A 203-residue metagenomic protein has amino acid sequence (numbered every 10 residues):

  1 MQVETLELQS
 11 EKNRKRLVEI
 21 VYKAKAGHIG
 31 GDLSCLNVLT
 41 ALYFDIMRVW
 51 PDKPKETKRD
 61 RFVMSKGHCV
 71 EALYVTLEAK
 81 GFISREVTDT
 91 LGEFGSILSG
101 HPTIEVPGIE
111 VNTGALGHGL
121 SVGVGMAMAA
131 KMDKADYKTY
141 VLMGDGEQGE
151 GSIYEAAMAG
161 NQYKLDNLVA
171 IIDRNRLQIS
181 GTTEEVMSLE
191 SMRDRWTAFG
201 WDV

Functional and structural regions predicted by a protein language model:
M1-N13: N-terminal hydrophobic or amphipathic helices/low-complexity stretches enriched in small/hydrophobic/Pro/Gly
S10-A26, D173-N175: N-terminal capping segment at the start of a domain
L17-I20, D32-Q162: Cofactor-binding active-site loop characterized by glycine-rich and histidine/acidic residues
I104-G108, D173-L177, T197-G200: Gly-rich Lys/Arg/Thr-decorated short loops/hinges at beta-loop-alpha junctions or inter-strand turns that position
A135, E184-V203: Conserved thiamine diphosphate
K138, D166-V169, D202: Residues at the starts of beta-strands that form the adenosine-phosphate
Q162-S188: A short, conserved beta-to-alpha structural element at the edge of catalytic cores that scaffolds binding
